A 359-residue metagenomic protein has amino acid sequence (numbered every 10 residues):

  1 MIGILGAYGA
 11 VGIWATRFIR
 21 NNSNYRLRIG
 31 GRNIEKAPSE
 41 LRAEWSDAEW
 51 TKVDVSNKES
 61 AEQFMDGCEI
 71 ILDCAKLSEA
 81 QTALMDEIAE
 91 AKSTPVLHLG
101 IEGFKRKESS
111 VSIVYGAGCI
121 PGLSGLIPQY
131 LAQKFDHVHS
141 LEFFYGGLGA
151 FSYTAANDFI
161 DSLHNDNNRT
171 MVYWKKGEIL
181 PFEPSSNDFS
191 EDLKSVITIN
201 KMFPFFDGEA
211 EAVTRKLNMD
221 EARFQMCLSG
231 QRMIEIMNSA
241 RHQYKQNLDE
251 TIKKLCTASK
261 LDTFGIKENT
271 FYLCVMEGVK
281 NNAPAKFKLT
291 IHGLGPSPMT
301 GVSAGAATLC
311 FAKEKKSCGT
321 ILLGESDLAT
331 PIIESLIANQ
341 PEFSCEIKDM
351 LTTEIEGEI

Functional and structural regions predicted by a protein language model:
M1, Y25-R28, P95, S140: Residues at the starts of beta-strands that form the adenosine-phosphate
I2-I4, I71: Conserved hydrophobic beta-strands of the Rossmann-like cofactor-binding core in SDR/related NAD(P)H-dependent
I4-R20: N-terminal Rossmann NAD(P)H-binding glycine-rich loop of SDR-like oxidoreductase domains
N22-L27, S46, S152: A generic structural motif
N24-K36: Conserved glycine-rich Rossmann-like NAD(P)H-binding loop of the short-chain dehydrogenase/reductase
E35, R42-K107: NAD(P)H-binding glycine-rich loop region in Rossmannoid oxidoreductase-like domains and their noncatalytic homologs
E79-T170, A212: Glycine-/Pro-rich loop/turn segments that contact NAD(P) or position catalytic residues in Rossmann-like domains
Q133-I359: C-terminal catalytic/substrate-binding lobe primarily of soluble NAD(P)-dependent oxidoreductases
